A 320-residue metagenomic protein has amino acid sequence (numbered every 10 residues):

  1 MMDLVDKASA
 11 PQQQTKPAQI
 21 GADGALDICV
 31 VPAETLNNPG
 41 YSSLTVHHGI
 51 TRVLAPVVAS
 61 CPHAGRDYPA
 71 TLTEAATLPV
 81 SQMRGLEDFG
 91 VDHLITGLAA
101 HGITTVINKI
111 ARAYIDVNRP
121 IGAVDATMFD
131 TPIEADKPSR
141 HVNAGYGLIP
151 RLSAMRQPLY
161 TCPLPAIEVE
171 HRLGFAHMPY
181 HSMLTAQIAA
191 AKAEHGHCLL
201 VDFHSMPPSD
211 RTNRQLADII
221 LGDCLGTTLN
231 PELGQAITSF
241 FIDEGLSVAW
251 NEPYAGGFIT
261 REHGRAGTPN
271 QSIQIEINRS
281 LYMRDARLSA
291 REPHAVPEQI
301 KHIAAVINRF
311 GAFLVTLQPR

Functional and structural regions predicted by a protein language model:
M2-L200, M206-R320: N-terminal catalytic or cofactor-binding beta/alpha core of small enzyme domains
